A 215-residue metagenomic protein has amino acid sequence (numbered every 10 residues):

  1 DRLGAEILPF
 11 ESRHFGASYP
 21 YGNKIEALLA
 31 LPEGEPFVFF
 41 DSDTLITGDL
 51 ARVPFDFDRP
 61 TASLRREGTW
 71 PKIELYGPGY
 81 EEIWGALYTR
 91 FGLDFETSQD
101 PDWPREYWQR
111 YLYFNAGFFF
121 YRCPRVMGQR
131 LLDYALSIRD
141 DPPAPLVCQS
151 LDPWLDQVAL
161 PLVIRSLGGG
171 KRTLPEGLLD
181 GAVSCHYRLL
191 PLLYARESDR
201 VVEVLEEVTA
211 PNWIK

Functional and structural regions predicted by a protein language model:
D1-K215: Glycosyltransferase catalytic domains, chiefly GT-A lineage
